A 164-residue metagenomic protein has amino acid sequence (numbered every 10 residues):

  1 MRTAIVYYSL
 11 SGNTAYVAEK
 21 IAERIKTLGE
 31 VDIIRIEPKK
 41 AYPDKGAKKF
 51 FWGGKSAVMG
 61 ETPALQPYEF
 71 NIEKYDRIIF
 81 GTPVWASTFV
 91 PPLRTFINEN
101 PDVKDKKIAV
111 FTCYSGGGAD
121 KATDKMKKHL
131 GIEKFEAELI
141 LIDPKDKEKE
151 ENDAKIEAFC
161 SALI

Functional and structural regions predicted by a protein language model:
M1-I78, S87-F89, R94, E99 (+1 more regions): N-terminal beta1-alpha1-beta2 submodule of the flavodoxin-like/Rossmannoid cofactor-binding fold
I72-E73, N98-D105, L130-E133: Short, conserved loop/helix-junction motifs that constitute active-site signature segments in enzyme catalytic cores
T82-P83: Glycine-rich, N-terminal phosphate-binding loop of Rossmann-like dinucleotide-binding domains
F89, A119-D120: Short, well-ordered alpha-helical microsegments
T112-G117: Short beta-alpha junction loops
K121-G131: Short, aromatic/basic amphipathic alpha-helical patches
K134-I164: Glycine-rich phosphate/pyrophosphate-binding loop and the adjoining helix
